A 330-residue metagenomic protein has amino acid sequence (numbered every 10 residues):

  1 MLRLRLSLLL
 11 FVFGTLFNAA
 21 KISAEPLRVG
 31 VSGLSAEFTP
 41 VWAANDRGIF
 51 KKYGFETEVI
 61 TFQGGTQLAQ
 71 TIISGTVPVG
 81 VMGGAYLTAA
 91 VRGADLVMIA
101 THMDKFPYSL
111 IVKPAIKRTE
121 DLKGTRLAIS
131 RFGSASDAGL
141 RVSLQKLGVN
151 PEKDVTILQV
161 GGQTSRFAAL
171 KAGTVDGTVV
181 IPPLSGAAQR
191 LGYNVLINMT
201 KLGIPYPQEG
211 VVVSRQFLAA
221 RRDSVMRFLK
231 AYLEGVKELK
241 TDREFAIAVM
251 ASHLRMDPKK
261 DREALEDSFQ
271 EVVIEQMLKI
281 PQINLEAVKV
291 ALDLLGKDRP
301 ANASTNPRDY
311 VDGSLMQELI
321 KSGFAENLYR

Functional and structural regions predicted by a protein language model:
M1-L6: Positively charged n-region of N-terminal signal peptides that target proteins for export
S7-N18: Bacterial N-terminal signal peptides
I22-E25, N327: Bacterial Sec-exported substrate-binding components of ABC uptake systems
E25-G162, R166-A172, D176-P182, V195-M199 (+1 more regions): Short, glycine-/small- and polar/acidic-enriched structural segments that line small-molecule recognition paths
E58, T156-L158, E263-E271, T305-I320: Short linear loop/turn motifs
G84-Y86, I157, T164-P258: Pocket-lining segment of extracytoplasmic ligand-binding domains
A219-A303: Secondary-structure end/capping motifs
L292-R330: Conserved C-terminal helix/tail region of periplasmic/extracytoplasmic solute-binding proteins
